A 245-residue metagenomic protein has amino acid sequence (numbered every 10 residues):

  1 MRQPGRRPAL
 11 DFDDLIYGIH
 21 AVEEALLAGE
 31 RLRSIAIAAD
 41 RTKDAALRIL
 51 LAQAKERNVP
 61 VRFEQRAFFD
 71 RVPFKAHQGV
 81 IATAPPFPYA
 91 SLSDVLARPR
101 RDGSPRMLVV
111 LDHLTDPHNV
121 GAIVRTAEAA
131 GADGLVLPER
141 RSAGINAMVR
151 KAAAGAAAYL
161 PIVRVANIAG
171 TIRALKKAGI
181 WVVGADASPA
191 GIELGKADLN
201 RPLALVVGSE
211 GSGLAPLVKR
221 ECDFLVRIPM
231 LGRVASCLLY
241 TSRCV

Functional and structural regions predicted by a protein language model:
M1-R98: N-terminal positively charged helical leader segments and presequences
L27-E30, A46-L47, A52, R100-I192: RNA substrate-binding interface of SAM-dependent RNA methyltransferases
R57, A153, E221-C222: Short, structured coil segments at secondary-structure junctions
Q65, P85, D112, P138-E139 (+5 more regions): Short beta->alpha connector loops at strand-helix junctions that form conserved, small/polar/Pro-enriched
V95-R100, G195-D198: Short amphipathic alpha-helix with an adjacent loop that forms part of the alpha/beta core around
V183-A235: Active-site/ligand-binding-proximal alpha/beta "capping" segment
Y240-V245: Conserved small/polar residues in nucleotide/adenosyl-binding loops
